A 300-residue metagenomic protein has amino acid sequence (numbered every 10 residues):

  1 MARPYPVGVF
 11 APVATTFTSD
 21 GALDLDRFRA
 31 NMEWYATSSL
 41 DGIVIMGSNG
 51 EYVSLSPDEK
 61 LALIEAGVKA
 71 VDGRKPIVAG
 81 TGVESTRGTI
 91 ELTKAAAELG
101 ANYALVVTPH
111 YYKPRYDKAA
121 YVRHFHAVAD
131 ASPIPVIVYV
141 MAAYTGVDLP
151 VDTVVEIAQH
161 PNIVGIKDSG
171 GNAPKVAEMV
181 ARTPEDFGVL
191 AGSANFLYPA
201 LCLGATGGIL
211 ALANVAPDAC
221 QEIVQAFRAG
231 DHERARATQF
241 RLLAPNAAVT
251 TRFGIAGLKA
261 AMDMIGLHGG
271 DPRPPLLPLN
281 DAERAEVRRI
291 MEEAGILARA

Functional and structural regions predicted by a protein language model:
A2-A11, T16-D148: Active-site beta->alpha loop and helix N-cap motifs at the rims of alpha/beta catalytic domains
V7, D20, D41, M46-N49 (+9 more regions): Short glycine-rich loop/turn motifs that provide flexible caps or phosphate-binding loops at active sites
G8-A14, S38-L40, C202-A205, I209-L212 (+1 more regions): C-terminal alpha-helical cap/extension of soluble enzyme domains
F10, F28, K60, I64 (+8 more regions): A general structural signal for well-ordered alpha-helical segments in protein cores
L25, R29-M32, V151, R284 (+1 more regions): Short, amphipathic alpha-helical "lid/cap" segments that border enzyme active or binding sites
S38, A62, A66-V71, A95 (+9 more regions): Alpha-helical structural signal in soluble globular domains
S85, S193-A194, N280: Helix N-cap/beta->alpha junction signal
D130-A131, A142-T250: Catalytic alpha/beta core domains of metabolic enzymes, predominantly
